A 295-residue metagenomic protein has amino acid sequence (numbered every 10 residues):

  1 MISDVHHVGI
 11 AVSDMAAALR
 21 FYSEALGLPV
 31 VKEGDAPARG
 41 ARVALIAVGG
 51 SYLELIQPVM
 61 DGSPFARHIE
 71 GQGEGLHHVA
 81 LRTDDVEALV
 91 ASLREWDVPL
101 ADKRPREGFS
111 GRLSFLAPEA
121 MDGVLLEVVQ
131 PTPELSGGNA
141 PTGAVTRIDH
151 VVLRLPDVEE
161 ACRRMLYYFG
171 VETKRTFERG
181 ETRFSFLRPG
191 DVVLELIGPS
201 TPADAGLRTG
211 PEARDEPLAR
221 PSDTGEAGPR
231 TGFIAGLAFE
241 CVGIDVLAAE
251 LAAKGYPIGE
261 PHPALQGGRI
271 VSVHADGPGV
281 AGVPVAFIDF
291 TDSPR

Functional and structural regions predicted by a protein language model:
M1-A16, L76-T83, P131-E160, I234-L237 (+1 more regions): N-terminal beta-strand motif that seeds the catalytic metal site of vicinal oxygen chelate
I2, I10-Y52, A88-G111, L153-V193 (+4 more regions): Core segments of cupin and vicinal oxygen chelate
S51-E54, D85, G236-F239, G243: Extracellular/lumenal glycan-associated surfaces
E54-G75, V79, T83, D102 (+2 more regions): DNA polymerase sliding clamps and clamp-related checkpoint/processivity subunits
M60-S63, C241-D245: A low-complexity, Ser/Thr/Gly/Pro-enriched, surface-exposed linker/loop concept that marks segments flanking
G62-S63, L187, L196, T231-G232: Conserved secondary-structure micro-motifs at functional edges
E87-A144, E181, S185-G190, E195 (+3 more regions): Vicinal oxygen chelate
